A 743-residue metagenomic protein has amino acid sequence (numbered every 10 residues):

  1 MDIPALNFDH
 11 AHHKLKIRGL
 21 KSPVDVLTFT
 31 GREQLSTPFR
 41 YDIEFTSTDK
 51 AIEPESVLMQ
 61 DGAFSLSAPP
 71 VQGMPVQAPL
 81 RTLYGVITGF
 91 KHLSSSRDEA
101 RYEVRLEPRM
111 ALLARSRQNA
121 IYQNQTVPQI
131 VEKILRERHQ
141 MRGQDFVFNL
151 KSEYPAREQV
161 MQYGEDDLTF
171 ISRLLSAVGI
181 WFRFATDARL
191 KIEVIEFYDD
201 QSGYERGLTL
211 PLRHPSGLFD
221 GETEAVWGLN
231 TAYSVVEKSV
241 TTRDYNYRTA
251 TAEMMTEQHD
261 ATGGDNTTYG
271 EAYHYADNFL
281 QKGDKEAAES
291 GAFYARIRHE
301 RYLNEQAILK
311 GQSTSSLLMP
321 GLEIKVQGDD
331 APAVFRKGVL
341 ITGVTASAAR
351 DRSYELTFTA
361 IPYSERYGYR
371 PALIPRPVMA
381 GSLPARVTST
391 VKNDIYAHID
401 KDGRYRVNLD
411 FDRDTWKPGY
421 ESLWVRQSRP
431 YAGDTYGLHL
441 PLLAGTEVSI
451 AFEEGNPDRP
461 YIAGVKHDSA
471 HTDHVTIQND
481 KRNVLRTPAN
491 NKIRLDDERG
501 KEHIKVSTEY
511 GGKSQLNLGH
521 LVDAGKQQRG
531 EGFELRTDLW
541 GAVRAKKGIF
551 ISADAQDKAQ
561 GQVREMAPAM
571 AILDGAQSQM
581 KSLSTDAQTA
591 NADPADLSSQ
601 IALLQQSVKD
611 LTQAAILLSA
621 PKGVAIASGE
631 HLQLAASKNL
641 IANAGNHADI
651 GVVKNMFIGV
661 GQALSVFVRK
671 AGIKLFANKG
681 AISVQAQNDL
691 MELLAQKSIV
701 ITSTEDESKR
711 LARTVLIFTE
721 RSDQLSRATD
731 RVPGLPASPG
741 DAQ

Functional and structural regions predicted by a protein language model:
M1-Q743: Amphipathic alpha-helical and helix-coil boundary elements used as assembly and membrane-proximal scaffolds
